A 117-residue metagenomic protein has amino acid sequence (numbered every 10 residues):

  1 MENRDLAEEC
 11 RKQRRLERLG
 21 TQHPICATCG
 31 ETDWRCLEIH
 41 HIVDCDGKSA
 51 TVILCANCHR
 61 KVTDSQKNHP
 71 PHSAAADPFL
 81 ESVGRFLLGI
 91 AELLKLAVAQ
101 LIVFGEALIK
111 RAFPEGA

Functional and structural regions predicted by a protein language model:
M1-E31, V43-C45, S49, A76-F79: Short, charged surface segments at domain edges that flank catalytic/cofactor-binding sites
C10, A27, T32-C36, V83 (+2 more regions): Aromatic-residue detector
T21, N57-H59, L94: Non-transmembrane, interaction-prone segments in cytosolic or luminal domains
I25-A56, V62-S73: Histidine-centered nuclease catalytic patch
K61-T63, L87-L88: Short, intrinsically disordered/low-complexity patches at protein termini and at juxtamembrane boundaries
N68-A117: A detector for short metal-coordination/catalytic motifs
